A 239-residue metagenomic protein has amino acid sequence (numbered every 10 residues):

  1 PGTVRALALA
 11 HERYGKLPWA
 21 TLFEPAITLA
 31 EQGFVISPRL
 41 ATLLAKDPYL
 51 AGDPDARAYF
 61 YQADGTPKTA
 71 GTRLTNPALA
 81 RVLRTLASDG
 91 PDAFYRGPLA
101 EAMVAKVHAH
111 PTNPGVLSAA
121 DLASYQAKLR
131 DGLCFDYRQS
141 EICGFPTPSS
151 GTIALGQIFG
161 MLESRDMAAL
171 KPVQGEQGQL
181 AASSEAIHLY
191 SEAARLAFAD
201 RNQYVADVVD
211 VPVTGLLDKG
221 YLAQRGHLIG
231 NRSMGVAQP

Functional and structural regions predicted by a protein language model:
P1-R96, A100-S150, M167, H227-R232: Noncatalytic scaffold domains of N-terminal-nucleophile
P1-Y14, G151-H188: Gly/Pro-rich active-site capping loops and adjacent beta-alpha segments that organize cofactor/substrate pockets
A26, L83, I158, A193-A197: Short alpha-helical scaffolding segments that buttress acidic/His motifs in well-ordered protein cores
P38, V116-A119, T152, V211 (+2 more regions): Low-complexity, intrinsically disordered regions enriched in charged/polar residues
P146, A154-G156, V209: Short conserved micro-motifs at the rims of enzyme active sites and ligand-binding pockets
M167-P239: Internal maturation/activation junctions in enzymes
